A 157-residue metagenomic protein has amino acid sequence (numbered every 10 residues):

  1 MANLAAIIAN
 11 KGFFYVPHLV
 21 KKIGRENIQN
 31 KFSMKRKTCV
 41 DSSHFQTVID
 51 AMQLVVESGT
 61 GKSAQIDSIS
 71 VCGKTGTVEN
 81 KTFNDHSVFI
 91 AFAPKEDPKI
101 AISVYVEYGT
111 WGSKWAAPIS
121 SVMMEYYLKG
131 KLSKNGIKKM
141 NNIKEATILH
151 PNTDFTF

Functional and structural regions predicted by a protein language model:
M1-K37, S43, I49-K134, T156: Active-site beta-strand/loop architecture of penicillin-binding DD-peptidases
L128-F157: Gram-negative outer-membrane assembly/targeting C-terminal domains
